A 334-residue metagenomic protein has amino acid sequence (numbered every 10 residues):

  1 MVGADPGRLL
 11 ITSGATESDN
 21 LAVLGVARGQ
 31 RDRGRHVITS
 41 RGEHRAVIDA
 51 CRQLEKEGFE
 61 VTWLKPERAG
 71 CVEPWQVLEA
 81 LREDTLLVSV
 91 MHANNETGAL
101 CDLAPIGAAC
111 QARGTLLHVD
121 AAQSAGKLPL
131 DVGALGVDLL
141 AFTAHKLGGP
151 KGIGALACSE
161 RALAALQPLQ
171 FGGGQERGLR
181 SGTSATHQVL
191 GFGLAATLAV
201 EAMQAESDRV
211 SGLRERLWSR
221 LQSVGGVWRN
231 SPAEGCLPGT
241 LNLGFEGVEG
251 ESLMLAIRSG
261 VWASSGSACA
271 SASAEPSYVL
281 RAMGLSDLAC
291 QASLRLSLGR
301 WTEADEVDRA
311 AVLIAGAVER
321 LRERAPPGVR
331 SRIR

Functional and structural regions predicted by a protein language model:
M1-R334: Pyridoxal 5′-phosphate
